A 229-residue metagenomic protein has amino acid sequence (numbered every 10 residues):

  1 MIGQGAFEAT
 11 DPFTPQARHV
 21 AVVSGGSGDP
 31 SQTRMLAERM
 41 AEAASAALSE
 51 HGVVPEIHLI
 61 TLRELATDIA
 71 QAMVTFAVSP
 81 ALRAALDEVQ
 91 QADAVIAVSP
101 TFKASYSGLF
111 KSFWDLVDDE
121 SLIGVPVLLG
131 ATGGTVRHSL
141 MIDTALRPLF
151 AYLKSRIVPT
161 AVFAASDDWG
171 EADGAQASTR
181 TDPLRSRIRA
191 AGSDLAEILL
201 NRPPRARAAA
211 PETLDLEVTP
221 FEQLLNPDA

Functional and structural regions predicted by a protein language model:
M1-K111, D115, D215-A229: N-terminal beta1-alpha1-beta2 submodule of the flavodoxin-like/Rossmannoid cofactor-binding fold
I2-P12, A161-A229: Glycine-rich phosphate/pyrophosphate-binding loop and the adjoining helix
L36-M40, I142, A191: Hydrophobic alpha-helical membrane-association signature
E42-E50, A151, S155, S193-P204: Generic secondary-structure signature for well-ordered alpha-helical cores
I69-Q71, G108, L140-M141, E171-D173: Short, well-ordered secondary-structure micro-motifs
S112-E120, P148-A151: A glycine- and small-aliphatic-rich helix-loop capping segment at beta-alpha/alpha-beta transitions that lines
L122-P126: A short helix->loop->beta-strand "cap" motif at the edges of active sites that frequently abuts
V127-E171, R180-R187: Short, glycine-/small-residue-rich phosphate/pyrophosphate-handling segment
